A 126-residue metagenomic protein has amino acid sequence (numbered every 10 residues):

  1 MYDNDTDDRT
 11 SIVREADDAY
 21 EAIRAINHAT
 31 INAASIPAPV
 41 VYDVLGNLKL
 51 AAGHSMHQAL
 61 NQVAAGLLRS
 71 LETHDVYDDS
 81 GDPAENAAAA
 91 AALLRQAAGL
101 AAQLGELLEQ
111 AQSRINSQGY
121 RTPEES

Functional and structural regions predicted by a protein language model:
Y2-Q112, G119: Hydrophobic alpha-helical segments that drive targeting, anchoring, or assembly
Y120-S126: Low-complexity intrinsically disordered segments
